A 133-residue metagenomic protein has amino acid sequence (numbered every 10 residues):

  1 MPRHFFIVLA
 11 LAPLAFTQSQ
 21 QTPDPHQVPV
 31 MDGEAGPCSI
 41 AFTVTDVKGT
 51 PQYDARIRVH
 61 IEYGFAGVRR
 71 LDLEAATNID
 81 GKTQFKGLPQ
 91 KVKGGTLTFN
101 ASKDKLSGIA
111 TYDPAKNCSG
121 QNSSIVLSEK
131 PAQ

Functional and structural regions predicted by a protein language model:
H4-L14: Sec-dependent N-terminal signal peptides
T17-S39, T43-T50, V68, S119-Q133: Beta-strand-rich domain onsets/edges
I40, Y53-I57, G95: Short beta-strand/loop motifs in extracellular/secreted proteins, especially within beta-sandwich accessory domains
R56-A75: Short amphipathic beta-strand segments in non-cytosolic proteins
L73, T83, Q121-S123: Short strand-edge motifs at loop-to-beta-strand transitions and within beta-strands of extracellular beta-rich domains
T77-G87: Glycine-centered loop-to-beta-strand initiation motif
L88-Q90, K130: Hydrophobic loop/turn residues within beta-sheet-rich immunoglobulin-like superfamily modules
K91-C118: A short, solvent-exposed loop/turn motif at the edges and junctions of modular extracellular/periplasmic domains
